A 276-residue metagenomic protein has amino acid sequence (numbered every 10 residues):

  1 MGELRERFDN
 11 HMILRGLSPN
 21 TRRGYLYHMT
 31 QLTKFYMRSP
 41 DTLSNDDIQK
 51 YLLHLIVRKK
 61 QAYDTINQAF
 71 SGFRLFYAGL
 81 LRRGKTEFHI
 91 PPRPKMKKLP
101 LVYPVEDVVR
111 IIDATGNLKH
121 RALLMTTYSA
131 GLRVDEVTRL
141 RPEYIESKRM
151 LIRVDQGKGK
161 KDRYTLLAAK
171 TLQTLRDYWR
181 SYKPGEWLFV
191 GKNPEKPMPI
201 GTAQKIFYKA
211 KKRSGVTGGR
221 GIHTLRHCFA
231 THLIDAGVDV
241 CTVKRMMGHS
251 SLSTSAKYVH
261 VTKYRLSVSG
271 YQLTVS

Functional and structural regions predicted by a protein language model:
M1-S276: Conserved catalytic core of the tyrosine transesterase superfamily
